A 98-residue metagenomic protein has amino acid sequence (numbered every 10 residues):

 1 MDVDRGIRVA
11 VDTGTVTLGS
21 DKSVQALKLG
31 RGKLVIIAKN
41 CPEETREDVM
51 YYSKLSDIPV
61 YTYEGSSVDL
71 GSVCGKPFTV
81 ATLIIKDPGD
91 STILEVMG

Functional and structural regions predicted by a protein language model:
M1-I37: N-terminal first-folded block
V11-D12, K28, K54, G75 (+1 more regions): Signal for well-folded cores of large energy- and translation-related assemblies
G30, R46, S72: Short Asp/Glu-rich motifs
K33-L34, I58-Y61, V80-L83: Structural motif
C41-V68: Feature captures the catalytic cores and cofactor-binding loops of soluble hydro-lyases/lyases that act on carboxylate
V68-G98: C-terminal structural segments of small proteins and small subunits
